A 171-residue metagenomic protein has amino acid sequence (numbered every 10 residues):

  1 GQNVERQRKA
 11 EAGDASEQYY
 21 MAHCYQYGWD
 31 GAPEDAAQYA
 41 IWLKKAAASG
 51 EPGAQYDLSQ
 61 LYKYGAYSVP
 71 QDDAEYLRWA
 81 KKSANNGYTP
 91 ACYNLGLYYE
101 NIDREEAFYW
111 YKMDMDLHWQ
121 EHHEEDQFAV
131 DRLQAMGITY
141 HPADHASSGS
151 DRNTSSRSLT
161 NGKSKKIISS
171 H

Functional and structural regions predicted by a protein language model:
G1-V4, A32-W42, S68-W79, I102-W110: Structural signature of tandem alpha-helical TPR/SEL1-like repeats, specifically the intra-repeat loop/turn
G1-Y27: N-terminal segments that cap or nucleate solenoid repeat domains
Q7-K9, K45-A46, K82-S83, D114: Canonical positions in the second alpha-helix
A12-D14, Y27-W29, A48-E51, G65-A66 (+3 more regions): Short helix-capping/linker turns of helical repeat alpha-solenoids
Y19-Y20, Y56-D57, P90-N94, E124-D131: Alpha-solenoid helical repeat scaffolds
Y20-Y27, D57-G65, N94-N101, M136: Hydrophobic face of amphipathic alpha-helices that form TPR/SEL1-like repeat modules and related alpha-solenoid
K44, A48, P52-Y67, W79: Alpha-helical adaptor scaffolds
H118-H171: Terminal, low-structured helical/coil segments at or just beyond the last alpha-helical repeat
